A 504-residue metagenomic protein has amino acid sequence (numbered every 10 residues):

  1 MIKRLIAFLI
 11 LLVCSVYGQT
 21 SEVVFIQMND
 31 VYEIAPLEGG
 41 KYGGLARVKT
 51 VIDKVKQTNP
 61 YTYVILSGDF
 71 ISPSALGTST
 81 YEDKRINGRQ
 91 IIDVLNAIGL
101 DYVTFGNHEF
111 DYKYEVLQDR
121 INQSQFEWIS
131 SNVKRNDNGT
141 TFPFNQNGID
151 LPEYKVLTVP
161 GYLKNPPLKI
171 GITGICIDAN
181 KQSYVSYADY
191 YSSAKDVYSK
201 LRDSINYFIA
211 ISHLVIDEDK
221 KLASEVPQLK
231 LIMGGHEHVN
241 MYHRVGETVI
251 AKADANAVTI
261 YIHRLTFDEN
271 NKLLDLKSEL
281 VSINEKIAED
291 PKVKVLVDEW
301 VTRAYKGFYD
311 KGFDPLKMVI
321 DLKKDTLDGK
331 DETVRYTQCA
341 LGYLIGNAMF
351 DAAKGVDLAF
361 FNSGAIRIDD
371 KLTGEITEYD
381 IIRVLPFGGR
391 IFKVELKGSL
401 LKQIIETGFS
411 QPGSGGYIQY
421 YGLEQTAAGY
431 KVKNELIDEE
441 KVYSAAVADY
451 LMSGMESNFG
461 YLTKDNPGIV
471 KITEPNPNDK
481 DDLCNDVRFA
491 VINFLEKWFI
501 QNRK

Functional and structural regions predicted by a protein language model:
M1-I2, Y17: Intrinsically disordered, low-complexity sequence elements enriched in Ser/Thr/Gly/Pro
I2-F8: Sec-dependent signal peptide recognition, specifically the positively charged N-region followed immediately by
L5, K181, V245, D328-G329 (+1 more regions): General secondary-structure edge motif
I10-G18: Hydrophobic h-region of N-terminal signal peptides that target proteins for export in Gram-negative bacteria
Q19-A288, Y336-D351, A359-F361, I391 (+5 more regions): Acidic, metal/ion-coordinating pockets
Q19-E22, E33-P36, K49-V51, Q57 (+3 more regions): Catalytic centers of hydrolytic enzymes
